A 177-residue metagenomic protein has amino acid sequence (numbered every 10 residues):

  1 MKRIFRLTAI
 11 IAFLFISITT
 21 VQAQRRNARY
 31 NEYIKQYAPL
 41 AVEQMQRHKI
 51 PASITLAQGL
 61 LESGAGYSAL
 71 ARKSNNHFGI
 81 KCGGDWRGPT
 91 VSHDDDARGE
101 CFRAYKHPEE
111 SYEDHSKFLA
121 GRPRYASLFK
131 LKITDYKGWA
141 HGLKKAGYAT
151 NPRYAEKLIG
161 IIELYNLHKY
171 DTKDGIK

Functional and structural regions predicted by a protein language model:
K2-R6, T19-K177: Catalytic cores of secreted/periplasmic lytic hydrolases that degrade extracellular macromolecules
I11-V21: Hydrophobic h-region of N-terminal signal peptides that target proteins for export in Gram-negative bacteria
